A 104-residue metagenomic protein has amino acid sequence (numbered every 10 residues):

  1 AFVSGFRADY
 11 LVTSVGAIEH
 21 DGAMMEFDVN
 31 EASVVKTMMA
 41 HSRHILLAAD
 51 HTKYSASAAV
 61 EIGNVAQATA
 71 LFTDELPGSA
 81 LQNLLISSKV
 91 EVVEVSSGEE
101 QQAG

Functional and structural regions predicted by a protein language model:
A1-G104: Conserved phosphate- and dinucleotide-binding cores of soluble alpha/beta proteins, encompassing both enzyme active
